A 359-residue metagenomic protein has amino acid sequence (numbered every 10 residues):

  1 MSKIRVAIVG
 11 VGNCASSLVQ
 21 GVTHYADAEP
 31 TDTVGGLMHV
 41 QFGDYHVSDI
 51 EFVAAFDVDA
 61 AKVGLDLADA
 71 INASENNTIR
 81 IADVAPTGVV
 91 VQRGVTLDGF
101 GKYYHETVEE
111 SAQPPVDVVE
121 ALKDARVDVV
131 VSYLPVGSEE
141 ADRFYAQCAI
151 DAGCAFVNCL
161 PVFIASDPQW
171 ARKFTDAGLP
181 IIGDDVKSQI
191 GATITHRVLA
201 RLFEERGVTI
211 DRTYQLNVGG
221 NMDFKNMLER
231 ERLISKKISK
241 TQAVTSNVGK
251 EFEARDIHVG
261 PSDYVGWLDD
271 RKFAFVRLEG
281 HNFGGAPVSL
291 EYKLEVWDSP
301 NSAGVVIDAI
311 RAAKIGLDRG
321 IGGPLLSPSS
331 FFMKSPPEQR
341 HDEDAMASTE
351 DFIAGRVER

Functional and structural regions predicted by a protein language model:
M1-Y145, L233-K237, A274, F283: N-terminal glycine-/serine-/threonine-rich beta1-alpha1-beta2 phosphate-ribose binding loop of Rossmann-like
K3-R5, I182-D185, Y292-W297: A short glycine/serine-rich beta->alpha loop
V9, S48-E51, K62, D69 (+3 more regions): Active-site-lining helix/loop region of Rossmann-like oxidoreductase modules
G10-S16, L134-E140, L160-S166, K187-T193 (+1 more regions): Gly/Ser/Thr-rich loops at beta-strand to alpha-helix junctions that form or flank small-molecule/cofactor-binding
V130-S132, F156-C159, I182-D185, T213: Short catalytic-loop micro-motif centered on adjacent basic/acidic residues
P135-D151, C159-P180: Rossmann-fold NAD(P)-binding glycine/threonine-rich loop
K173-V186, G207, D211: Rossmann-fold dehydrogenase core element
N301-R359: NAD(P)-dependent Rossmann-like dehydrogenase/reductase catalytic/cofactor-binding core
